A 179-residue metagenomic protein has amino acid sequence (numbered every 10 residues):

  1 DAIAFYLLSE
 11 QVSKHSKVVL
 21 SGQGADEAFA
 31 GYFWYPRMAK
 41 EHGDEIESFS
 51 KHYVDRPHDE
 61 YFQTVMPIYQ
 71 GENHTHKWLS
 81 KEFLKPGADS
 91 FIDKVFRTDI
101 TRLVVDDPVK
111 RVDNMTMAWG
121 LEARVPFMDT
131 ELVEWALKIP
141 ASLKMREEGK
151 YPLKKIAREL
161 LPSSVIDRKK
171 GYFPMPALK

Functional and structural regions predicted by a protein language model:
D1-V95, V109, N114-L160: ATP-dependent adenylate-handling active sites, centered on carboxylate activation for C-N bond formation
I100, W119-A123, P176-L178: A ubiquitous short alpha-helical element
I100-P108: Core structural elements
L161-K179: PAPS-dependent sulfotransferase catalytic core
